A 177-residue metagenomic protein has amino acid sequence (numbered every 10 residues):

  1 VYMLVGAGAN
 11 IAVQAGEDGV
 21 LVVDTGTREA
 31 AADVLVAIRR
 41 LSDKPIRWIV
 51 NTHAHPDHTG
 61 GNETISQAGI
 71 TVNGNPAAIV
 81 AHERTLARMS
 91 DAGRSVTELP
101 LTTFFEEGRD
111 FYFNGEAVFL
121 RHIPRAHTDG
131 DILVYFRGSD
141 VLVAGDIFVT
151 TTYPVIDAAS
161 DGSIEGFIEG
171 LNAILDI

Functional and structural regions predicted by a protein language model:
V1-R40, I132-F136, D140-G145: Conserved beta-strand hairpin/beta-sheet module of binuclear metal-dependent hydrolase folds, prominently
V5, A31, N75-A78, T97 (+1 more regions): Hydrophobic small-molecule pocket/channel-lining residues, especially in calycin-type beta-barrels
A15-L21, R28-A77: Active-site metal-binding motif and surrounding structural segment of the metallo-beta-lactamase
V23-T25, R47-H55, V80-E83, L142-G145 (+1 more regions): Active-site neighborhood of phospho(di)ester-bond hydrolases with catalytic His/Asp-centered motifs
T25, E29, P56, T151-I177: Cap/insert and terminal regions of metallo-dependent hydrolase folds
A30, A54-G61, L86-M89, T128-D131 (+1 more regions): Active-site environment of divalent metal-dependent phosphoester hydrolases
I38-I46, E63-G69, N73, E83 (+5 more regions): Sec/Tat-exported extracytoplasmic proteins
N75-P76, V80-P124, T128-G130, R137-G138 (+1 more regions): Metallo-beta-lactamase
